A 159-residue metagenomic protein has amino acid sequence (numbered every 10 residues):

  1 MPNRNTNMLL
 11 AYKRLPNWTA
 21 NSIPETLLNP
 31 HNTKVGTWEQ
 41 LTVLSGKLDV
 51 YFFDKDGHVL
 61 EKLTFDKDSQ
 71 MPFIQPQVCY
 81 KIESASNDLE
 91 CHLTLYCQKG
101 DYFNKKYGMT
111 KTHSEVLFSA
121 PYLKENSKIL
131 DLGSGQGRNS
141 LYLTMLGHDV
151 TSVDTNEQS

Functional and structural regions predicted by a protein language model:
N17-V35: Conserved short histidine dyad/triad with adjacent acidic residue
E39-D49: Short, conserved beta-strand element in jelly-roll/cupin
D56-P76: Short acidic-glycine-tyrosine-enriched beta hairpin
Q75-Q98: Ligand-binding loop in jelly-roll beta-barrel domains
G108-E125: Conserved alpha-helix/loop element of class I SAM-dependent methyltransferases that forms part of the SAM/SAH-binding
S127-G135: Conserved class I S-adenosyl-L-methionine
G137-L141: Glycine-rich SAM-binding Motif I of class I
N156: Conserved SAM/SAH-binding beta-strand->alpha-helix loop
